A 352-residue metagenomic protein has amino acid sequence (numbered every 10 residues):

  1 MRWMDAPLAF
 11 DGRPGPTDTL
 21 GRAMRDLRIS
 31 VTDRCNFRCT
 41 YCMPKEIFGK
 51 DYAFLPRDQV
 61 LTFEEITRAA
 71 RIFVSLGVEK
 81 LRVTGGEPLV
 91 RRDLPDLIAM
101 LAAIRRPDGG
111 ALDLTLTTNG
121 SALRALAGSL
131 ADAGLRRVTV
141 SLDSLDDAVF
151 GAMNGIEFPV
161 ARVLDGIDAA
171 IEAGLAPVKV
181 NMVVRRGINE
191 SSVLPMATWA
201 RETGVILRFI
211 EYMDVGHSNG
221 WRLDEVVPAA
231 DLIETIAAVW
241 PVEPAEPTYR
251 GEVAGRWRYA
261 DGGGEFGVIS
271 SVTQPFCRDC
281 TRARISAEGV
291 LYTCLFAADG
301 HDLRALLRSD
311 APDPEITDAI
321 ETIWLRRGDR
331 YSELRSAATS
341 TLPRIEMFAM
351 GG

Functional and structural regions predicted by a protein language model:
M1-M24, F37: Recognition helices and adjacent regulatory flanks at domain boundaries
L8, A148, I156-L164, D168 (+2 more regions): Radical SAM enzyme [4Fe-4S]-AdoMet core and its adjacent flexible, acidic and glycine-rich loops/tails across
T19-L61: Canonical Radical SAM [4Fe-4S] cluster-binding loop centered on the CxxxCxxC motif and its immediate flanking residues
V31, C39, V83, L207 (+1 more regions): Conserved, mostly hydrophobic/aromatic
G49-A53, R124, D146-N154, G216-G220 (+1 more regions): A short acidic, helix-capping loop that chelates divalent metal ions and anchors anionic groups
F63-V83, V90-I210: Radical SAM/AdoMet-radical enzyme domain recognition
K80, W324-G352: Short flanking/linker segments adjacent to small metal-binding domains or redox-active Cys/His motifs
G216-S332: Accessory C-terminal segments flanking Radical SAM cores
